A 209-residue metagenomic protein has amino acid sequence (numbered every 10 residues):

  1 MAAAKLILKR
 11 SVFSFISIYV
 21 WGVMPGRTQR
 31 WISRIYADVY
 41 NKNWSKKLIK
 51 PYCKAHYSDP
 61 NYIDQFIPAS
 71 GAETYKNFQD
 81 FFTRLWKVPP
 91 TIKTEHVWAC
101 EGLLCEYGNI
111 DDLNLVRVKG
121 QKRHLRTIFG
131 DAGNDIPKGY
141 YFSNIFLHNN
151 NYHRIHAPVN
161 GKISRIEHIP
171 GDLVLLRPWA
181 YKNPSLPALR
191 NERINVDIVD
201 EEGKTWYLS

Functional and structural regions predicted by a protein language model:
M1-S209: Contiguous, well-folded functional domains in the mature portion of proteins
